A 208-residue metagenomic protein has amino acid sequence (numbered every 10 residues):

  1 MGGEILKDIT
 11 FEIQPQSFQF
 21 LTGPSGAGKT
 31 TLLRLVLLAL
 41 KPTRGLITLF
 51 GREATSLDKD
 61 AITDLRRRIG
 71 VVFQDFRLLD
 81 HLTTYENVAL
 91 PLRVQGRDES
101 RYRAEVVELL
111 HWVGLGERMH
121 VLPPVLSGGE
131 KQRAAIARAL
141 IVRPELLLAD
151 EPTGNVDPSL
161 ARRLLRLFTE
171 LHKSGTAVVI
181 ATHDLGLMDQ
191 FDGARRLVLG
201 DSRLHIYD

Functional and structural regions predicted by a protein language model:
L37: Helix-to-loop junction immediately C-terminal to a conserved catalytic motif
G45-E53, L65: Conserved ABC transporter NBD signature motif
L82-L90: Short coil-to-helix segment of the ABC ATPase nucleotide-binding domain corresponding to the Q-loop/switch region
L122-L126, E130-Q132: Conserved ABC ATPase signature
I136: Hydrophobic anchor residue at the start of the ABC signature
I141-E145: A short, proline-enriched helix->beta-strand linker immediately N-terminal to the Walker B motif in ABC-type P-loop
L147-D150: Catalytic Walker B motif of ABC-type/P-loop ATPase nucleotide-binding domains
